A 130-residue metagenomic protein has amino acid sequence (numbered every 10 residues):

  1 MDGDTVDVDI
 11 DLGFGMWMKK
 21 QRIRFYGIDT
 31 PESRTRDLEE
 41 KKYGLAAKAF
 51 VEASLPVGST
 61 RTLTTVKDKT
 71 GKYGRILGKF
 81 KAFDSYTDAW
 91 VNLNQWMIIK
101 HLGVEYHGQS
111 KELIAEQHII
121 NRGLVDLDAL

Functional and structural regions predicted by a protein language model:
M1-L130: Small beta-barrel nucleic-acid-binding modules, primarily SNase/OB-fold domains and secondarily Tudor-like barrels
